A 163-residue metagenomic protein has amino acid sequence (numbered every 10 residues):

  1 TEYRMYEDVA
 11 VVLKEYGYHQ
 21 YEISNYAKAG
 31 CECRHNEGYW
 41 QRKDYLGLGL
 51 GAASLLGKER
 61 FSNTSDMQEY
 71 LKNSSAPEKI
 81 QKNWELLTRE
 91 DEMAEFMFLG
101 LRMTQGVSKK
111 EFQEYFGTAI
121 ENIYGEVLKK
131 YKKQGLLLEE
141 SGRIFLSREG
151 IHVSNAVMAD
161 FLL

Functional and structural regions predicted by a protein language model:
T1-T118: C-terminal scaffold of the Radical SAM
G117-K132: Short amphipathic alpha-helical interaction segments
K132-G142: A short, conserved structural fragment
R143-S147: Minor-groove-contacting beta-hairpin "wing" of winged helix-turn-helix DNA-binding domains
E149-L163: Short, amphipathic alpha-helical interaction segments positioned at domain boundaries
